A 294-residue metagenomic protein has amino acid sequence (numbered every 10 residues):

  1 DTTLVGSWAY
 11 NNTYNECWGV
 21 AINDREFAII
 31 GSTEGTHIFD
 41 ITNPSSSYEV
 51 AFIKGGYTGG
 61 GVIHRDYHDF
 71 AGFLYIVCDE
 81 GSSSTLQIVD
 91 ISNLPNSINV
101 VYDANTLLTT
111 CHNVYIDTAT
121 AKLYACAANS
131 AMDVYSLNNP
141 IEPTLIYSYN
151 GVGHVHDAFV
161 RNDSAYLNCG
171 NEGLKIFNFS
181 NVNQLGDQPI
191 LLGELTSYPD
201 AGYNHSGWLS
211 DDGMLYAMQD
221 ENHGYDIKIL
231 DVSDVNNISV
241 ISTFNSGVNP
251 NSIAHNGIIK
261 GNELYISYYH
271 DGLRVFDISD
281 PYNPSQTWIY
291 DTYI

Functional and structural regions predicted by a protein language model:
D1-I294: Feature marking well-ordered beta-strand scaffolds used for ligand recognition
